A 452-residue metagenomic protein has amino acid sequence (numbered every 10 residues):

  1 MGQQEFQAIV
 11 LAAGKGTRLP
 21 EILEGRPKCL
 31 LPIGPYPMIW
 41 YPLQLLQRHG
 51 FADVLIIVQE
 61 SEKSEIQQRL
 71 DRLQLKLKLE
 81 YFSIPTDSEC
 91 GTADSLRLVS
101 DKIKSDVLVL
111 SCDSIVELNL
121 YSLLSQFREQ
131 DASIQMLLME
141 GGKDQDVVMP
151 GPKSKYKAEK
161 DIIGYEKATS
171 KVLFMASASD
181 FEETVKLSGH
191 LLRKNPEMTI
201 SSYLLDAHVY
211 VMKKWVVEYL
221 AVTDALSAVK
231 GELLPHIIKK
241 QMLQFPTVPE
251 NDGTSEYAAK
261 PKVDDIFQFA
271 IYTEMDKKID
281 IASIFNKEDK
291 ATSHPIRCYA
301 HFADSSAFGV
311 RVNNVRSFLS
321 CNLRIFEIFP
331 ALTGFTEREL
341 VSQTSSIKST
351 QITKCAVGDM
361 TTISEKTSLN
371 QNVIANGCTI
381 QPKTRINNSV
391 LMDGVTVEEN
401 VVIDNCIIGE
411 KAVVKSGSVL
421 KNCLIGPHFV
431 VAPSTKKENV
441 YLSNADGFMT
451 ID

Functional and structural regions predicted by a protein language model:
M1-R324: Unchanged
G50-F51, I103, D131, S368 (+3 more regions): Short loop/turn motifs at secondary-structure junctions
Q59, S342, G358, G409 (+1 more regions): Residue-level recognition of the GNAT/N-acetyltransferase active site
K287, S305, D359-M360, G394 (+2 more regions): Extended alpha-helical assembly domains of large eukaryotic scaffold proteins
F326-T350: Long, charged amphipathic helices and adjacent flexible linkers at domain junctions
T344-S345, T350, C355, M360 (+10 more regions): Solvent-exposed loop/turn tips at the surfaces of repeat/solenoid architectures
K383-D452: Glycine-rich hexapeptide-repeat left-handed beta-helix
